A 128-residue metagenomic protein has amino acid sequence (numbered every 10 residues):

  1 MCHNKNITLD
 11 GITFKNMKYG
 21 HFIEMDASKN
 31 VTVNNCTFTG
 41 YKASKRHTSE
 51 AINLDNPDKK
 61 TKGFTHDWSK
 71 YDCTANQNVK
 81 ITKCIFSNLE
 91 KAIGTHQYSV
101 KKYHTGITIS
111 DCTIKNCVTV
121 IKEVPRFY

Functional and structural regions predicted by a protein language model:
M1-C2, T13, M17-E24, Y41-A51 (+3 more regions): Short glycine/acidic-rich loop motifs that flank beta-strands on beta-rich extracellular proteins
M1-H3, I7, G20, W68-T74: Right-handed parallel beta-helix
M1-M17, A27-G40, T82-I85: Parallel beta-helix/beta-solenoid
I7-G11, V31-N34, N76-T82, H104-S110 (+1 more regions): All-beta strand scaffolds that present successive hydrophobic residues in beta-strands
M25-K29, K101-Y103: Short, surface-exposed basic-aromatic patches at helix termini and helix-loop junctions that form
R46, N53-A75, Y98-K101, Y128: Intrinsically disordered, low-complexity Ser/Thr- and acidic-rich flexible linkers and loops, especially at boundaries
G94-T119, Y128: A short, hydrophobic/aromatic-rich structural module that often spans a beta strand with its adjoining loop
